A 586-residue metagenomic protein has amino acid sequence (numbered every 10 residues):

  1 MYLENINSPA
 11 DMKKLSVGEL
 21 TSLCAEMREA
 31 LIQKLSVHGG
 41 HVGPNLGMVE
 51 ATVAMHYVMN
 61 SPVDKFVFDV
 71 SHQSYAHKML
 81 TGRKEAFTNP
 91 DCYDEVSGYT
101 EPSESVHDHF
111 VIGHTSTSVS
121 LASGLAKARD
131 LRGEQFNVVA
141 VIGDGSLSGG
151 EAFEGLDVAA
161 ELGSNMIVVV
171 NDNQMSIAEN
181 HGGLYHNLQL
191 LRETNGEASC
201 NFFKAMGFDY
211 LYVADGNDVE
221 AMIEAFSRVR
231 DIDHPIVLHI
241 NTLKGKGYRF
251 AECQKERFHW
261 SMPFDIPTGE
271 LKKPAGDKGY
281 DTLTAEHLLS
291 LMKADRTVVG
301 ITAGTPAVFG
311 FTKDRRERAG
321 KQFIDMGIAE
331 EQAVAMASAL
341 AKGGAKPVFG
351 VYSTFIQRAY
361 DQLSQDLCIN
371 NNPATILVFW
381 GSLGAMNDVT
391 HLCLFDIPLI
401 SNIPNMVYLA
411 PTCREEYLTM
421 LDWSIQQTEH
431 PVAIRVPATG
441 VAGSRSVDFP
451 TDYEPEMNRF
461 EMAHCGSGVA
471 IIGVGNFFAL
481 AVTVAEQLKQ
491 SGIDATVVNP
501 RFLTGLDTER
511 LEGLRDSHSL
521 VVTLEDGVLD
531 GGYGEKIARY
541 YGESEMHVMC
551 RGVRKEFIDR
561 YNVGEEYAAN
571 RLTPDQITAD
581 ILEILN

Functional and structural regions predicted by a protein language model:
M1-M79, K204, D215, H239: N-terminal amphipathic, basic-rich helices that act as targeting or association modules
E29-S36, E95-V111, G133-V139, T312-I324 (+3 more regions): Glycine/charged-rich beta-loop-alpha catalytic/anionic-binding loops adjacent to active sites
G39-M48, V67-H72, E101-V119, I142-S146 (+7 more regions): Active-site nucleophile and cofactor-binding loops and adjacent substrate-binding regions of central metabolic enzymes
H41-L162, V298, A303, T312-K313 (+1 more regions): Cofactor-binding active-site loop characterized by glycine-rich and histidine/acidic residues
A86-V96, E161-M175, C368-W380: A glycine-rich helix N-cap at a beta->alpha junction
D108-F264, E270-D277, D281-T282, E286 (+1 more regions): Glycine-rich ThDP/TPP pyrophosphate-binding loop and its adjacent helix/strand module within ThDP-dependent enzymes
Y248-Q357, Q362-N372, G473-G475, K489: Non-catalytic terminal/interface segments that mediate subunit docking, oligomerization, and allosteric communication
P263, L271-P274, A385-N387, V407 (+2 more regions): Peripheral docking tails and interdomain loops at the edges of cofactor- or intermediate-handling domains
